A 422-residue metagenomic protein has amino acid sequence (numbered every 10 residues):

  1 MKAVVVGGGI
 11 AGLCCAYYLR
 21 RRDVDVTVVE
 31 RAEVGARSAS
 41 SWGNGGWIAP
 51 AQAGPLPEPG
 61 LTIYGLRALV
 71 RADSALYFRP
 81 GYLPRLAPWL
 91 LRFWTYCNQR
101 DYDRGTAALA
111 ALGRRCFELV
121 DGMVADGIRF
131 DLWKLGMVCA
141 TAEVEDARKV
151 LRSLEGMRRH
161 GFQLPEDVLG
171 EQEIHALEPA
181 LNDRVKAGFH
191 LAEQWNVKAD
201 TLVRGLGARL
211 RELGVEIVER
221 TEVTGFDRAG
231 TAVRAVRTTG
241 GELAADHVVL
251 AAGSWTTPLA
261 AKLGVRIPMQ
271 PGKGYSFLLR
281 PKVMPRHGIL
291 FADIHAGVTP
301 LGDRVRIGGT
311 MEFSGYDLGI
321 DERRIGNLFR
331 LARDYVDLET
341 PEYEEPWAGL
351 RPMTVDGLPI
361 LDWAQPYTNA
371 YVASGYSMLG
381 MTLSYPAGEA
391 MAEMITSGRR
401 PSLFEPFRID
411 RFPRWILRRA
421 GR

Functional and structural regions predicted by a protein language model:
K2-V28: N-terminal Rossmann-like FAD-binding beta1-loop-alpha1 element of flavoenzymes
G9-I10, S254, M378: Residue-level detector of alpha-helix initiation sites
R21, N44-W47, Q52-T95, V223-R234 (+1 more regions): Active-site substrate-recognition segment that forms the wall of the catalytic cavity or substrate channel
R21-W42: Glycine-rich FAD pyrophosphate-binding loop
A87-A208: Rossmann-like flavin
V168-E178, W195, E216-R234: A conserved short coil-to-beta-strand element within the FAD-binding core of flavoproteins
D293, D317, R333-R422: C-terminal catalytic lobe of FAD-dependent flavoproteins
